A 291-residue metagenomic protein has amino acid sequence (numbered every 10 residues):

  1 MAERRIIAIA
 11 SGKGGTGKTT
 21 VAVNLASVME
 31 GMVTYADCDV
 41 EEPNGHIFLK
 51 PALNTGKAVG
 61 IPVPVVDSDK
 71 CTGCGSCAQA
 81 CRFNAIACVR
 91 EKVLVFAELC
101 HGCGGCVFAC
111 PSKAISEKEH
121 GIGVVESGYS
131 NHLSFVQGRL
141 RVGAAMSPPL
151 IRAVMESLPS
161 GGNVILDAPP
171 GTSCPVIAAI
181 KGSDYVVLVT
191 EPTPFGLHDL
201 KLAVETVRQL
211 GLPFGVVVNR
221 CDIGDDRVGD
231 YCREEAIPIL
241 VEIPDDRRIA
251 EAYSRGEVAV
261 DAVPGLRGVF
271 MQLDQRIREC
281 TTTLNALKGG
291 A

Functional and structural regions predicted by a protein language model:
A2-E30: Walker A (P-loop) phosphate-binding motif
M32-H46, E119-V124: Short beta-strand-centered segment that lines the nucleotide-binding/catalytic pocket of NTP-utilizing
V33, V164, V186-V187: Short, well-ordered beta-strand core segments
D39, Q137-V142, M146, I151-V176: Switch II (G3) loop of P-loop NTPases
P43-P62, S127-Y129: P-loop NTPase switch/communication element
V65-N84, L94-K113: Cysteine-centered iron-sulfur cluster-binding motifs in ferredoxin-type domains/subunits of redox enzymes
P175-P194, L200: Inter-motif core of Ras-like GTPase G domains
T206-A291: C-terminal lobe/tail of nucleotide-utilizing enzymes
